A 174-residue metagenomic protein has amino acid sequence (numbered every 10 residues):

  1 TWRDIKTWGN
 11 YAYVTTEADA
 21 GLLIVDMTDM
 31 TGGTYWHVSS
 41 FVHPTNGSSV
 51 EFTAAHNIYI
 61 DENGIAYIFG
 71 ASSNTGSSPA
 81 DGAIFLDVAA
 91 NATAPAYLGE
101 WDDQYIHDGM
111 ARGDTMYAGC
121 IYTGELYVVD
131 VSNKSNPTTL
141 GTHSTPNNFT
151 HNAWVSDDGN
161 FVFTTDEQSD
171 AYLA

Functional and structural regions predicted by a protein language model:
T1-A174: Feature marking well-ordered beta-strand scaffolds used for ligand recognition
